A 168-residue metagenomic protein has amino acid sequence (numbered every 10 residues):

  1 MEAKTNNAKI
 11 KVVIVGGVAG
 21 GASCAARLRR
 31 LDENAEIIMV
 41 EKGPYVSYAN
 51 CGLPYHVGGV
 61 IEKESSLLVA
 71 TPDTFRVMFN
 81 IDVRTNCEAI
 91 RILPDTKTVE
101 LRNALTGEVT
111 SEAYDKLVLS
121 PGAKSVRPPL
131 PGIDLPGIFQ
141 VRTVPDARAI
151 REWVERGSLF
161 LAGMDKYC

Functional and structural regions predicted by a protein language model:
M1-V13, D73-A162: FAD-binding core/adjacent interface of flavoenzyme oxidoreductases
E2-D82, E88: Beta1-alpha1 glycine-rich phosphate/pyrophosphate-binding loop at the start of Rossmann-like nucleotide-binding domains
A19-G20, D165-C168: Hydrophobic/small residue at the entry helix of a nucleotide-binding pocket
E33-N34, L161-G163: Short helix-terminating capping/connector loops at secondary-structure junctions
